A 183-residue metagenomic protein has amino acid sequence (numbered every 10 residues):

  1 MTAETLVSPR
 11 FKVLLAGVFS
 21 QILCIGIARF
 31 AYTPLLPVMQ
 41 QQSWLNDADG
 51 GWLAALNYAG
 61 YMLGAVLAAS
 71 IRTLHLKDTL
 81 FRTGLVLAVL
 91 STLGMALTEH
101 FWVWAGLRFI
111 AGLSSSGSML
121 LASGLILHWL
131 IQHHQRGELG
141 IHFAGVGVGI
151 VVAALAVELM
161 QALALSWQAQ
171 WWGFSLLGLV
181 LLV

Functional and structural regions predicted by a protein language model:
P9-P37: Pair of pore-lining "gating" transmembrane helices in MFS-fold secondary transporters
W44, L97-W102: Helix-breaking motifs and short loop linkers at transmembrane-helix boundaries and internal kinks in secondary membrane
N57-A59, G147-V148: Short hydrophobic/small-residue motifs within alpha-helical transmembrane segments of multi-pass transporter-like
G64-L76: Helix-to-loop junctions at the C-terminal end of transmembrane segments in multipass secondary transporters
D78-F81: Primarily marks hydrophobic transmembrane alpha-helices of the MFS/SLC 12-helix fold
V86-E99: C-terminal ends and interior cores of transmembrane alpha-helices in multi-pass membrane transporters/permeases
L107-G145: Cytoplasmic helix-loop-helix junction between adjacent transmembrane helices in 12-TM secondary transporters
I141-V183: Helix-loop-helix hairpin linking two adjacent transmembrane segments in secondary transporters
